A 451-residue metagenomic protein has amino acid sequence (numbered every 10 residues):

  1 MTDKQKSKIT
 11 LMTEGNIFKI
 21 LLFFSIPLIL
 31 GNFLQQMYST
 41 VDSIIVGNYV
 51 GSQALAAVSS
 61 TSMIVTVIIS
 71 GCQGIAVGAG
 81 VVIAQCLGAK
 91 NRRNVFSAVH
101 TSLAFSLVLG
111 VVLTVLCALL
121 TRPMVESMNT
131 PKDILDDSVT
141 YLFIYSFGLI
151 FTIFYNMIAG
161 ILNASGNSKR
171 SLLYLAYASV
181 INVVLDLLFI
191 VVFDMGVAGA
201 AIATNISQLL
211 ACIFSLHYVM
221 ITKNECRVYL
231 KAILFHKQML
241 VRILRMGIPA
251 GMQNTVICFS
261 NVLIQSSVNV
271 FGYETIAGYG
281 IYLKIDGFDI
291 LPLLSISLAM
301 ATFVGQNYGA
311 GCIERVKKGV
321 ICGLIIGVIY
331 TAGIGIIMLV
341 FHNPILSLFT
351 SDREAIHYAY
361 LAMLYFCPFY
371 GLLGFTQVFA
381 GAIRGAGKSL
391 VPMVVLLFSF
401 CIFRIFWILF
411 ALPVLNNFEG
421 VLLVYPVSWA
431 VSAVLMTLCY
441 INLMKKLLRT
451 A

Functional and structural regions predicted by a protein language model:
M1-S25, I83-G148, V192-I248, V304-F369 (+1 more regions): Short alpha-helical transmembrane segments in multi-pass integral membrane proteins
M12-V50, M63-G78, V82, L107-T114 (+5 more regions): N-terminal transmembrane alpha-helices
F23-D42, I144, A178, S207-A211 (+3 more regions): Transmembrane helical elements of multi-pass membrane transporters/channels
M37-L55, V125-K132, L188-M195, T255-K284 (+4 more regions): Helix-terminus/linker motif at the lipid-water interface of multi-pass membrane proteins
T40-S43, V115, M157-I161, V183-L188 (+7 more regions): Alpha-helical transmembrane segments of multipass membrane proteins
V50-M63, S138, L142, A201 (+3 more regions): Small-residue hotspots at the loop-to-helix junctions and early N-terminal turns of transmembrane alpha-helices
L55-V115, T152-S171, Q265, G278-F341 (+1 more regions): Small-residue-rich hydrophobic transmembrane alpha-helices
A76, Y145-N163, S171-S179, A200-I213 (+4 more regions): Short runs within selected transmembrane alpha-helices of multi-pass transporters and secretion channels
